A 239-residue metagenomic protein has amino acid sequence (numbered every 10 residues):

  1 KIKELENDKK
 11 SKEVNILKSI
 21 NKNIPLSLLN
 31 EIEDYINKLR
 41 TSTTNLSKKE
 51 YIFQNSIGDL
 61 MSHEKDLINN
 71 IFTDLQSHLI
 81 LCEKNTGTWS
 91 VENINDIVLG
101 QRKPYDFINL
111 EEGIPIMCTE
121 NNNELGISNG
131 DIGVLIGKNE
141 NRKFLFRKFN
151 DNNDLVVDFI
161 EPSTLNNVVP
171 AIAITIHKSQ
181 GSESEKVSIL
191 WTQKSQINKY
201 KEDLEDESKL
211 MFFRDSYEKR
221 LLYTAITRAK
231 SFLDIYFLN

Functional and structural regions predicted by a protein language model:
K1-L125: Conserved helicase motor core of P-loop NTPases
S62-H63, L79, C118, N123 (+3 more regions): Low-complexity, intrinsically disordered or weakly predicted helical/coil tracts enriched in serine/threonine
G113, N129-I132: Glycine-centered loop/turn motifs
D131-N139, F144-N239: C-terminal accessory regions
